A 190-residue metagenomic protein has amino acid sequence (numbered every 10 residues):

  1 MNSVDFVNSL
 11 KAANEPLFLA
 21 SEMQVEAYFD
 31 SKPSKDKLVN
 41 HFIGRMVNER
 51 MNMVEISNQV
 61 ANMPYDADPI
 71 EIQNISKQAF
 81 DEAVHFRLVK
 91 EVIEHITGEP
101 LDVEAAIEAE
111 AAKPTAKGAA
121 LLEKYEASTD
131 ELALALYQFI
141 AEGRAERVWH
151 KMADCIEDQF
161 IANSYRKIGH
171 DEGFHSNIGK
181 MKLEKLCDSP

Functional and structural regions predicted by a protein language model:
M1-P190: Non-heme di-metal
